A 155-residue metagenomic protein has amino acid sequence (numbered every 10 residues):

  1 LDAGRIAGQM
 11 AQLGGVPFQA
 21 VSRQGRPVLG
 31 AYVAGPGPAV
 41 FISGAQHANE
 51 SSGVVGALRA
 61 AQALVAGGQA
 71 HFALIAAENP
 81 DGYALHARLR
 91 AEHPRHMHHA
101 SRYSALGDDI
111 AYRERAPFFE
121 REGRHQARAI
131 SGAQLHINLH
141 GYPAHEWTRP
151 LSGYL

Functional and structural regions predicted by a protein language model:
L1-V28: Short glycine- and acidic-rich boundary segments immediately preceding or forming the N-terminal edge of structured
G14-V16, Y32, H96, R121: Residue-level detector of functional hotspots within protein domains
S22, Y32, E114: Solvent-exposed, flexible loop/coil residues
L29-G37: Short beta-strand-to-loop junctions in surface cap/lid or active-site-entrance loops
G37, S52-G56, A66-L155: Active-site/substrate-binding loop(s) of hydrolase catalytic cores
A39-I42: Conserved beta-strand elements of the Class I
A57-A61: Amphipathic alpha-helical scaffolding segments
